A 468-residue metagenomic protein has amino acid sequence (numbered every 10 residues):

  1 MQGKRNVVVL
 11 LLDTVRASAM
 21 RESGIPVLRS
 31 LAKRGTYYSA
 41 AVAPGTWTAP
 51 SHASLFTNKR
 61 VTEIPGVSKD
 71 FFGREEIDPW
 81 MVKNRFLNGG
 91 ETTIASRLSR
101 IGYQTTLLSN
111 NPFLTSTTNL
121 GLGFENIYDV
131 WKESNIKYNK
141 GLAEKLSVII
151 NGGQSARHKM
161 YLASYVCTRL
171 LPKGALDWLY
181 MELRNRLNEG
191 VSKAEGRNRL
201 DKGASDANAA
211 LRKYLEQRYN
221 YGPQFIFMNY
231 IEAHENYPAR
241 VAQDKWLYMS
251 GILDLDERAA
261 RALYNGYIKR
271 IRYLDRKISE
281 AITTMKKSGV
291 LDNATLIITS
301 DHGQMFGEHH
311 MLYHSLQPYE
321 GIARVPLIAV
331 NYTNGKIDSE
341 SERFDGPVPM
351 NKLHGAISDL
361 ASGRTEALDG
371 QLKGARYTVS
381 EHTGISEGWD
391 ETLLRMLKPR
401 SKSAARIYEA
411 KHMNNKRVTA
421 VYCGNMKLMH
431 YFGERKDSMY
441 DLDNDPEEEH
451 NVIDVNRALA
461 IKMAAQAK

Functional and structural regions predicted by a protein language model:
M1-K468: Catalytic domains that recognize anionic headgroups
